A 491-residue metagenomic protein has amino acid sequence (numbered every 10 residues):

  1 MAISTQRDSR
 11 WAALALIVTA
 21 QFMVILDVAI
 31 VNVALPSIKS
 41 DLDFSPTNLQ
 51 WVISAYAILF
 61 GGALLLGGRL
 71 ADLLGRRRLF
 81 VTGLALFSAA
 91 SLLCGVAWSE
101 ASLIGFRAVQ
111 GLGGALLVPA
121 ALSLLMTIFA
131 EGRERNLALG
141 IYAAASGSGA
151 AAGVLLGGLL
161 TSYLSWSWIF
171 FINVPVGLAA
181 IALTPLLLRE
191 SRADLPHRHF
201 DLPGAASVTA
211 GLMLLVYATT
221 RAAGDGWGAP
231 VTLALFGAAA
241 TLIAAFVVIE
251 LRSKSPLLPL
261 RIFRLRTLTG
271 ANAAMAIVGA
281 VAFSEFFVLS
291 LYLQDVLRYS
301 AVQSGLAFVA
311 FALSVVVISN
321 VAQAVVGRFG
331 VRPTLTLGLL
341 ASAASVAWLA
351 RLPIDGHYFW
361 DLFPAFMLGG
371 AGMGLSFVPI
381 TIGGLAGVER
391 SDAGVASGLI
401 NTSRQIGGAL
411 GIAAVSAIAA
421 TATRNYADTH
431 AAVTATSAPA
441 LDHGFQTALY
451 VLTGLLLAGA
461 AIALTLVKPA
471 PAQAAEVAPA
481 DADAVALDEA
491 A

Functional and structural regions predicted by a protein language model:
M1-L186, N320-A322, F329, L335 (+4 more regions): Transmembrane-helix bundle of Major Facilitator Superfamily
M1-S9, D194-H197, T436, L466-A491: Intrinsic disorder in cytosolic terminal tails and internal cytosolic loops of multi-pass membrane transporters
A2-S4, I181-T209, L251-R266, G327-R328 (+2 more regions): Flexible interhelical linker loops that connect adjacent transmembrane helices in multi-pass membrane transporters
W11-L26, V31-V33, P46, P203 (+4 more regions): 12-transmembrane solute porter fold
M23-A34, L59-G62, R76, I169 (+4 more regions): Short helix-kink/termination motifs in transmembrane helices of multi-pass secondary transporters
L122, V174-A193, T209-R221, A238-S253 (+1 more regions): C-terminal membrane-cytosol helix-exit motif in multi-pass small-molecule transporters
L124, I128, L159, L183 (+7 more regions): A residue-level signal for alpha-helical anchor/packing sites in multi-pass solute transporters
S148-L164, M213, Y217, I406-Y426: A gly/Pro-rich, aromatic-decorated transmembrane alpha-helix motif that marks the paired, flexible gating helices
